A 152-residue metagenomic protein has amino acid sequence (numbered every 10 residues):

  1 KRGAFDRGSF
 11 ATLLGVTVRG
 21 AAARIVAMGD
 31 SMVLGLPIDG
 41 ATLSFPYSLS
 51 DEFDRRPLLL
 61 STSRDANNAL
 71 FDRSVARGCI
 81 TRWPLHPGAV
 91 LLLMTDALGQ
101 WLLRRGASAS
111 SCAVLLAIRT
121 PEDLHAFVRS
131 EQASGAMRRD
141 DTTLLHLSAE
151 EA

Functional and structural regions predicted by a protein language model:
K1, G35, V128-Q132: Hydrophobic, Leu/Ile/Phe/Ala-enriched alpha-helical segments that form helix-helix packing faces
K1-L34, D72-H86: Catalytic core of PPM/PP2C metal-dependent serine/threonine phosphatase domains
G8-F10, E52-L60, S108-A113: Generic detector of short, locally flexible boundary/turn motifs and exposed helical patches
T17-L58: Hydrophobic, aromatic-enriched interface-forming segments
S48-S74: Glycine-rich phosphate-binding loop plus the immediately following alpha-helix
R64-A152: C-terminal catalytic subdomain
